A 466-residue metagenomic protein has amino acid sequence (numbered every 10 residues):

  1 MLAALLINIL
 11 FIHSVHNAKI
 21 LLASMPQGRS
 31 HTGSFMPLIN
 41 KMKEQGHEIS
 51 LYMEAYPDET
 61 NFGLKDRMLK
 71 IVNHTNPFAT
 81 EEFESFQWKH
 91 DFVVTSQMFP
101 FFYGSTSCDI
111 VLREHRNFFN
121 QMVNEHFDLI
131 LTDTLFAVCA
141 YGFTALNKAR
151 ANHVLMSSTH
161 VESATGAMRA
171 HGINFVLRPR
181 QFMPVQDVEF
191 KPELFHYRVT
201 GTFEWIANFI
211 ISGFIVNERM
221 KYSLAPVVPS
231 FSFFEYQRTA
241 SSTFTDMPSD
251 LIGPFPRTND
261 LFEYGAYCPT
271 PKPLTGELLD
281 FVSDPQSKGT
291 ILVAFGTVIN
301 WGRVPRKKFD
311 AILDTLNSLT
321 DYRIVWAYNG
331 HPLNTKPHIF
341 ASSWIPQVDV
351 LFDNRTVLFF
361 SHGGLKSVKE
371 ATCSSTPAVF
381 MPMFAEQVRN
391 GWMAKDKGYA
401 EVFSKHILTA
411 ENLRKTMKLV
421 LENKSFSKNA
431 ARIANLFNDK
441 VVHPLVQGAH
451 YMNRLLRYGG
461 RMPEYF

Functional and structural regions predicted by a protein language model:
M1-N17: Cleavable N-terminal signal peptides of Sec/SRP-targeted secreted and luminal proteins
S14-G28: Nucleotide-activated donor-dependent transferases that construct or modify glycoconjugates
Q27, T32, P37-Y322, L333-P337 (+1 more regions): Nucleotide-sugar-dependent glycosyltransferase catalytic domains
I71-N76, S157, G265-A266, H362-G363 (+2 more regions): Short beta->alpha connector loops at strand-helix junctions that form conserved, small/polar/Pro-enriched
I130-T132, S343-N390: A donor-sugar binding/catalytic signature common to diverse glycosyltransferases and related nucleotide-sugar
I339-F340, A378, D396-K405: A short acidic/histidine/glycine-rich donor-binding loop in glycosyltransferase catalytic cores
L408-S425: C-terminal "capping" alpha-helix adjacent to the active site of nucleotide-linked donor transferases in cell-envelope
